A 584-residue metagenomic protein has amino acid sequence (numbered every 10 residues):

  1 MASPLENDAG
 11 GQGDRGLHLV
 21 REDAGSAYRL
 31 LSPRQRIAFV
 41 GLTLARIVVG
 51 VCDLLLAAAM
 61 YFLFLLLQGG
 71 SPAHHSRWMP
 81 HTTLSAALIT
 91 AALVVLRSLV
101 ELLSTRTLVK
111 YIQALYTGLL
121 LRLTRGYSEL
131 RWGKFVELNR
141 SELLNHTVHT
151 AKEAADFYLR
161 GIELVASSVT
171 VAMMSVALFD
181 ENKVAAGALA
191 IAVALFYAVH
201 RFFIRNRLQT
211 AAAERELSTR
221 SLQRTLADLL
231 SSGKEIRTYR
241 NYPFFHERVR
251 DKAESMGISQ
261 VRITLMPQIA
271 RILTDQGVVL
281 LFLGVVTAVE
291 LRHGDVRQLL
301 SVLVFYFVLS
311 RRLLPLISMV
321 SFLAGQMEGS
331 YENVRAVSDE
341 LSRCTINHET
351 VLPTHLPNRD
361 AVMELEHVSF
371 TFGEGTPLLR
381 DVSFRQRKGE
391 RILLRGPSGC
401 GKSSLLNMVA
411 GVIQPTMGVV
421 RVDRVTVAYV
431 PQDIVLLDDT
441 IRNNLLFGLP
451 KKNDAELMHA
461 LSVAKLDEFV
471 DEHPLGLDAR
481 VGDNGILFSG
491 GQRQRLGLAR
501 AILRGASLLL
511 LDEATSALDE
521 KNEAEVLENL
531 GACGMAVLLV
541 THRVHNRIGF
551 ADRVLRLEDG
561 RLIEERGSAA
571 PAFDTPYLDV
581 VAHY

Functional and structural regions predicted by a protein language model:
M1-L55, L67, S71-I89, S104-L108 (+8 more regions): Membrane-integrated ABC transporters
R29-R36, W132, H149-F157, T210-S218 (+6 more regions): An intracellular "coupling" helix at the cytosolic face of ABC transporter transmembrane type-1 domains
L42-V48, E163-E214, G284-V302: Transmembrane helices of ABC transporter permease
T90-R97, E101, A194-F196, R271-V278 (+1 more regions): Hydrophobic alpha-helical segments in the permease module
R237, N241, L265-Q268, R312-S342 (+1 more regions): Cytosolic ends of transmembrane helices, especially the final helix of ABC transmembrane type-1 domains
A410: Helix-to-loop junction immediately C-terminal to a conserved catalytic motif
R421, T426, R442-D483, L527-E528: ABC ATPase nucleotide-binding domain helical subdomain, centered on the C-loop/LSGGQ "ABC signature"
N444, R480-F573, Y584: ABC-family ATPase nucleotide-binding domain "signature/switch" substructure
